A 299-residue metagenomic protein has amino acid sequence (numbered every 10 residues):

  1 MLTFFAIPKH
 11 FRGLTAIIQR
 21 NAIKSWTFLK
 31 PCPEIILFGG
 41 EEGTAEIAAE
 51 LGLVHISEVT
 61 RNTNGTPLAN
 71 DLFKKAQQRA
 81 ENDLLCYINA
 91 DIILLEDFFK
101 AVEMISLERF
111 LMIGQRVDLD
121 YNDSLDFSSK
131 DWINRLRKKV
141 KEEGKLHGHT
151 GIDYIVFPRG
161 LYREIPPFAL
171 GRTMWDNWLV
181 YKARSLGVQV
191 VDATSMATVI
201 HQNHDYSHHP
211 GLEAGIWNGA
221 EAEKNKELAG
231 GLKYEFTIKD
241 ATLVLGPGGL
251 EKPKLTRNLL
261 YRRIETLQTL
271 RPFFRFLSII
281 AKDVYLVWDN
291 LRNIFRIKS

Functional and structural regions predicted by a protein language model:
M1-S25: N-proximal low-complexity "stem/linker" segments adjacent to membrane-targeting elements
L2, K24-I36, L53: Short loop->beta transition adjacent to catalytic acidic/histidine clusters or analogous donor-positioning motifs
F5-P8, F168-S299: C-terminal catalytic/acceptor-binding lobe
G13-T15, E42-I47, D120-D123: Short, charged/polar "capping" segments at the starts of alpha-helices and the immediately preceding loops
P33-G40, M112-I113: Short, hydrophobic beta-strand segments that form beta-sheet elements in well-ordered domains
L37-I88, L95-E96: Active-site-proximal specificity loops/subdomain of glycosyltransferases
Q77, I93-Y181: Conserved catalytic core of nucleotide-sugar-dependent glycosyltransferases
